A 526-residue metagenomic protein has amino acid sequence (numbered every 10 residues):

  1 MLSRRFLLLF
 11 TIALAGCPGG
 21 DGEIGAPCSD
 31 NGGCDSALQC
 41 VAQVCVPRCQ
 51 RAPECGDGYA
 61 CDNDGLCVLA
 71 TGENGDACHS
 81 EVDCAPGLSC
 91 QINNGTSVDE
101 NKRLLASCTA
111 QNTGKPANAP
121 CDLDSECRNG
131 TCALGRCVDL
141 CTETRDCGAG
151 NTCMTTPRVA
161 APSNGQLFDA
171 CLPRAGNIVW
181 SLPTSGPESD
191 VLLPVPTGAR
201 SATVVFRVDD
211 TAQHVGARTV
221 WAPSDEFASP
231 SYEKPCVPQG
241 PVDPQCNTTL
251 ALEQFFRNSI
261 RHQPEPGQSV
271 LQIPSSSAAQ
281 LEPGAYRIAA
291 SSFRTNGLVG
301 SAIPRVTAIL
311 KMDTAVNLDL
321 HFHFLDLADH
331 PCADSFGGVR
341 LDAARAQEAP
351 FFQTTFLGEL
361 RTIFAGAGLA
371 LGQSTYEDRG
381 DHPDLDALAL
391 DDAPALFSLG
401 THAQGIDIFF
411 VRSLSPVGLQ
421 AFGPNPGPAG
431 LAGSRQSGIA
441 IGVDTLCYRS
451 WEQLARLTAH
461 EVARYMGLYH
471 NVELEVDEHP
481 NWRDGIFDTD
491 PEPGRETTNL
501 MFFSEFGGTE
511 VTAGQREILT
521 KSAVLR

Functional and structural regions predicted by a protein language model:
M1-A15: Sec-dependent bacterial lipoprotein signal peptides
C17-I178: Secreted, cysteine-rich disulfide-bonded mini-domains of extracellular proteins
G176-N177, T184-E188, G198-A202, P223-I406 (+2 more regions): Propeptide-to-catalytic entry region of secreted or membrane-anchored zinc metalloproteases
V195-T203, D210-H214: Extended extracellular/luminal ectodomain segments enriched in beta-structured repeat modules
G240-C246, P331-R345, R379-D391, P424-C447 (+1 more regions): Surface-exposed intrinsically disordered loops and tails
D319-F322, L371-Q373, D407-F410, I439-G442 (+2 more regions): Structural recognition of the beta-strand scaffold that forms the well-ordered cores of secreted hydrolase catalytic
P394-V476: Active-site-proximal segment of zinc-dependent metalloprotease catalytic domains
T445-K521, L525: The catalytic-center signature of Zn2+-dependent metalloproteases
